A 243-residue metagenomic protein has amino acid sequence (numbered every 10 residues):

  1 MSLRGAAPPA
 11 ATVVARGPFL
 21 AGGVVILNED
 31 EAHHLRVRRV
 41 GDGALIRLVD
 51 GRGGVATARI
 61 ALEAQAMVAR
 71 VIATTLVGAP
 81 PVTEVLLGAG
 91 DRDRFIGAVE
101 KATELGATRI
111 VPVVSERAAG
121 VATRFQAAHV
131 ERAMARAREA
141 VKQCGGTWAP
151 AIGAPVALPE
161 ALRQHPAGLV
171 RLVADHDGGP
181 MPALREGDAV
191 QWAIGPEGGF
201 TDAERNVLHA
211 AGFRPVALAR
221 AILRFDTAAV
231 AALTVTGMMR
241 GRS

Functional and structural regions predicted by a protein language model:
M1-T75: N-terminal positively charged helical leader segments and presequences
R16-G17, E29-D30, D50-R52, A89-G90 (+3 more regions): Fold-independent oxyanion-binding glycine-rich loops and adjacent beta-strand/coil segments at enzyme active sites
R36, T103-G106, H209: Non-catalytic positions within long, well-ordered alpha-helices that form the structural scaffold/packing of enzyme
R52, T74, V114-A118, R220-A221: Short, ordered loop/turn segments at secondary-structure junctions
L76-L172: RNA substrate-binding interface of SAM-dependent RNA methyltransferases
P166-V207, F213-L218: Active-site/ligand-binding-proximal alpha/beta "capping" segment
D202-S243: Structured adenosyl-cofactor binding patch, chiefly the S-adenosyl-L-methionine
